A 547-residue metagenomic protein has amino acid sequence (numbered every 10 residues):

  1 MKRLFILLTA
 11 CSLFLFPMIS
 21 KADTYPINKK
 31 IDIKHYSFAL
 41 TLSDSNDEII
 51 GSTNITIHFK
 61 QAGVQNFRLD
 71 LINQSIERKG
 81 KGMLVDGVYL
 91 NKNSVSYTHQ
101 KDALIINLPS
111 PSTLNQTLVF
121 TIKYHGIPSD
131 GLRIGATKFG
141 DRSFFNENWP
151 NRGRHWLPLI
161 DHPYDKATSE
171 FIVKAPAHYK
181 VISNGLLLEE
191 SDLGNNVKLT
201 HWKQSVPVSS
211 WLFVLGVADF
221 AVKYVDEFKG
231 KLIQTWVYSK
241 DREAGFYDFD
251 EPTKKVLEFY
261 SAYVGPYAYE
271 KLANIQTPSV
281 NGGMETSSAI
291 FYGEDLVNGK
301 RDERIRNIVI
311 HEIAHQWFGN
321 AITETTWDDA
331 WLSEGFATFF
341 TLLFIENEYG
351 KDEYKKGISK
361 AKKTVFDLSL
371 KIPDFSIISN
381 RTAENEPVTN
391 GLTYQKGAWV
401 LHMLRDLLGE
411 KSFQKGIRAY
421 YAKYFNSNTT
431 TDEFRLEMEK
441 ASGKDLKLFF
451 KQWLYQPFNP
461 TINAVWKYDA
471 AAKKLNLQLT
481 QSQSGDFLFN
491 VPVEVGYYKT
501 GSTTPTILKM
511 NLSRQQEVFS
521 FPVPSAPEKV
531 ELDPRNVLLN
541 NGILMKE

Functional and structural regions predicted by a protein language model:
M1-L4: Positively charged n-region of N-terminal signal peptides that target proteins for export
L8-F16: Bacterial N-terminal signal peptides
S20-Y267, G391, D406-L408, Y424 (+6 more regions): Acidic/His-enriched low-complexity segments
G82-M83, W202, Q234-T480, S484 (+1 more regions): Hydrophobic alpha-helical and helix-loop surface patches within well-folded domains that function as non-catalytic
L90, V495-K499: Conserved aromatic beta-strand anchor motif in extracellular beta-sandwich/beta-rich domains
Y498-S502, K509: A sensor for short, sequence-defined functional sites
E517-P522: Beta-sandwich interaction modules
I543-E547: Short beta-strand elements
